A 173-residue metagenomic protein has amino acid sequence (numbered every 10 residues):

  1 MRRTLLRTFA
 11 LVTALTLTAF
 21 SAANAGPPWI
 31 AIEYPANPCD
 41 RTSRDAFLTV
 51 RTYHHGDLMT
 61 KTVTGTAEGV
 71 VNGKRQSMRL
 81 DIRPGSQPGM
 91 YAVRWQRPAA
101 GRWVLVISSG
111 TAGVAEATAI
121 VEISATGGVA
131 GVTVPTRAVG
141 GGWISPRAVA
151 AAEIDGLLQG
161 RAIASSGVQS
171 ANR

Functional and structural regions predicted by a protein language model:
M1-A10: Bacterial N-terminal signal peptides that target proteins for export
F9-A19: Bacterial N-terminal signal peptides
N24-R173: N-terminal soluble domains immediately following signal/targeting peptides that reside in extracytoplasmic
